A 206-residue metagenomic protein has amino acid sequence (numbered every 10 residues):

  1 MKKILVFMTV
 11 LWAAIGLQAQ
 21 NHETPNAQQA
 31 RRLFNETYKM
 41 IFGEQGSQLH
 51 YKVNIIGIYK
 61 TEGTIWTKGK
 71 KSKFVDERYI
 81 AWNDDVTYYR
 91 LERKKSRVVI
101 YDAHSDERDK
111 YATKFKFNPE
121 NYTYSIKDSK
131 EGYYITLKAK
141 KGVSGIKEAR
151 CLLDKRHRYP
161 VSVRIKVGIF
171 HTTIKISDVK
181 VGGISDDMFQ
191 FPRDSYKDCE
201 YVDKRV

Functional and structural regions predicted by a protein language model:
I4-A13: Sec-dependent N-terminal signal peptides
G16-Y59, W66, K70, R193-V206: N-terminal leader/targeting segments and the immediate start of mature chains
N21-N26, S129-G132, K141-K147, R156-V206: Non-transmembrane domains of secretory- and envelope-associated proteins
G43, I65-K73, W82-Y88, S129-K130 (+2 more regions): Short, solvent-exposed coil/turn segments at beta-strand boundaries
V53-I55, D76-E77, L91-K94, A139 (+1 more regions): Beta-turn initiation residues at beta-strand->coil junctions
E62-D109, F170-T172: An acidic-aromatic
Y89-G142: Surface-exposed, polar helix/loop patches in the mature regions of secreted/periplasmic/lumenal proteins that form
